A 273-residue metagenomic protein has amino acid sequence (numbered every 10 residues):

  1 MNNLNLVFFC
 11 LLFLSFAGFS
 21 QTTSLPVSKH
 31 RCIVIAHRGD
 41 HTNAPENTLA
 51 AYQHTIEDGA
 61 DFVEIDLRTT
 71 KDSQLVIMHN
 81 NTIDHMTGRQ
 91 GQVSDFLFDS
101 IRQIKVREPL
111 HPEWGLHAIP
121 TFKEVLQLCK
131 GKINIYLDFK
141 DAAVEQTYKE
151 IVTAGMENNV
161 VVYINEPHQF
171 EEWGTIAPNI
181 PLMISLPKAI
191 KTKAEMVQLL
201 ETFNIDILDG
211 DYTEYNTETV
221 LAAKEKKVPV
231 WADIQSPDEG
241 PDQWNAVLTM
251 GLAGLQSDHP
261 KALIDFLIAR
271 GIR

Functional and structural regions predicted by a protein language model:
M1-V27: Bacterial Sec-dependent N-terminal signal peptides
S20-R273: Phosphate-group recognition and catalysis centered on beta-loop-alpha active-site segments
